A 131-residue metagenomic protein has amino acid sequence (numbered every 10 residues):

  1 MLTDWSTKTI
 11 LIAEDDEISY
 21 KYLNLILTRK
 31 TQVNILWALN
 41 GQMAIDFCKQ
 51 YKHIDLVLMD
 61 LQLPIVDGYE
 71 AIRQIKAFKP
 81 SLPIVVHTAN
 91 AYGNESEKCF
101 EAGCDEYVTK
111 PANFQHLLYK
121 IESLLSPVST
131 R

Functional and structural regions predicted by a protein language model:
E14: Conserved acidic carboxylate
E17-L36: Two-component/phosphorelay signaling modules centered on CheY-like receiver
W37-L56: Acidic, metal-coordinating helix/loop segments flanking the phosphotransfer/catalytic sites of two-component signaling
P64, Y92: The feature encodes the CheY-like receiver
A112-I121: C-terminal output helix
